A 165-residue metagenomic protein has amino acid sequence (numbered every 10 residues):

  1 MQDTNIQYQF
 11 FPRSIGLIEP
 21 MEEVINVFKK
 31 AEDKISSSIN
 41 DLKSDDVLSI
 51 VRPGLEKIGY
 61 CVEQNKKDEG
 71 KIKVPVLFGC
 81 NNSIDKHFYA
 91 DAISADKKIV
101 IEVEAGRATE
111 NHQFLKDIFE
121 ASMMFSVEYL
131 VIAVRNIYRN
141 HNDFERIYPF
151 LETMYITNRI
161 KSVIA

Functional and structural regions predicted by a protein language model:
M1-S38, L42-G54, E63: Nuclease-adjacent, charged terminal/linker segments that flank catalytic cores
S37-D41, R52-D96, T109-K116, M123: Active-site metal-binding core of divalent-cation-utilizing nuclease and nuclease-like domains
D45-S49, F114-D117, F144-M154: Well-ordered, non-membrane alpha-helical segments in soluble/globular domains
E102-D117, N140-D143: Active-site-adjacent loop/helix micro-motif of nuclease/hydrolase catalytic cores
A121-M123, Y155: N-terminal cationic-hydrophobic initiation segments that often serve targeting/anchoring roles
L130-N136: Acidic beta-strand-to-loop metal/phosphate-binding motif
N136-A165: Domain-level recognition of nuclease-like catalytic cores that cleave nucleotide substrates
